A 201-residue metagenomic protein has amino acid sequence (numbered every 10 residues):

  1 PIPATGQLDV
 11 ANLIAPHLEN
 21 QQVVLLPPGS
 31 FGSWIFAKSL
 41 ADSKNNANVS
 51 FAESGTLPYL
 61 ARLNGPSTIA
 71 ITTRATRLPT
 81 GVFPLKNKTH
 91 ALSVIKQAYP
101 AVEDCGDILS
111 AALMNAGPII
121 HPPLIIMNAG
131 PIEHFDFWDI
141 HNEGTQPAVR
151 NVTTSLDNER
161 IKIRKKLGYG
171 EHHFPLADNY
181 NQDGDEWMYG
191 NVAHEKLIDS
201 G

Functional and structural regions predicted by a protein language model:
A4-S67: Rossmann-like NAD(P)(H) cofactor-binding subdomain of soluble oxidoreductases
A52, C105-G106: General small-molecule cofactor/ligand-binding pocket signal
N64-T72, P118-L124: Short, surface-exposed amphipathic charged segments that create phosphate/polyanion-binding patches used for binding
P66-K86, G144-V149: Short beta-strand and adjoining strand-loop segment in the mid-core of the Rossmann-like NAD(P)-dependent dehydrogenase
L85-S93: Short, conserved charged micro-motifs
A101, C105, A111-G201: C-terminal substrate-binding/catalytic lobe of Rossmann-fold NAD(P)-dependent dehydrogenases
